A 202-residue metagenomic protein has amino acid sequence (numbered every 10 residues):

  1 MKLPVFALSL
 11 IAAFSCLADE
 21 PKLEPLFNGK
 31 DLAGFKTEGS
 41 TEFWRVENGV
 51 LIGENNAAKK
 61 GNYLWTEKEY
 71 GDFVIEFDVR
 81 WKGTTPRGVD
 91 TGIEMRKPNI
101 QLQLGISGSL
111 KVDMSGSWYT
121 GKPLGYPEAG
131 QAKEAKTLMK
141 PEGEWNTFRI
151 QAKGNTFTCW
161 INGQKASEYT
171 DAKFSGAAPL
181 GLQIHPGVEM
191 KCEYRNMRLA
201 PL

Functional and structural regions predicted by a protein language model:
V5-S15: Bacterial N-terminal signal peptides
C16-L202: Carbohydrate-interacting regions of secretory-pathway proteins
